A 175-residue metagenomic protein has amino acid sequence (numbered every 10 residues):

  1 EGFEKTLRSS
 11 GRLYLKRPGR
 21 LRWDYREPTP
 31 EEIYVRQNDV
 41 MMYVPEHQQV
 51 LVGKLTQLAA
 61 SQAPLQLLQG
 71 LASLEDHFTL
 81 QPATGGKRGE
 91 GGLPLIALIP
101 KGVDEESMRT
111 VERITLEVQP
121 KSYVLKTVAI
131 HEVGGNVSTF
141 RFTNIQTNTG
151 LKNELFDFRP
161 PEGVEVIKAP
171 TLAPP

Functional and structural regions predicted by a protein language model:
E1, D24-R26, Y43-P45, I99-K101 (+1 more regions): A generic structural motif
E1-F3, Y14: A short, Trp-centered hydrophobic/proline-enriched beta-strand micro-motif
E4-T6, K121: Edge/loop elements at the starts and ends of beta-strands within beta-rich repeat scaffolds
L7-S9, R17, E27, L74 (+1 more regions): Residues that act as N-cap/strand-start positions at coil-to-secondary-structure junctions
R12-A63, S138-T139: An acidic-aromatic
A59-E75: Short, solvent-exposed helix-to-loop capping segments enriched in aromatics
S73-G163, I167-K168: Gly/Pro-enriched, hydrophobic low-complexity segments that function as extracytoplasmic propeptides/linkers
A173-P175: Short, solvent-exposed mixed-charge patches
